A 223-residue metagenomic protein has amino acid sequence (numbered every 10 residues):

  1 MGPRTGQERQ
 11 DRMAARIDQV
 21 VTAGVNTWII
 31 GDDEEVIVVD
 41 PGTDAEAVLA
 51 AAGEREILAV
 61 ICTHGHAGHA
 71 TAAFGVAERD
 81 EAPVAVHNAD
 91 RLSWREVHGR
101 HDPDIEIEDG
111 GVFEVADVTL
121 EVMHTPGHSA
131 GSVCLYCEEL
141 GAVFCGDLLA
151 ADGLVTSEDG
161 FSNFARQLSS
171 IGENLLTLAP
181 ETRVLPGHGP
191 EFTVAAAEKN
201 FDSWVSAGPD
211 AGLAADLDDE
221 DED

Functional and structural regions predicted by a protein language model:
R4-R55, C134-G146: Conserved beta-strand hairpin/beta-sheet module of binuclear metal-dependent hydrolase folds, prominently
D18, N26-W28, I105, G110-G111 (+2 more regions): Residue-level detector of beta-strand structural context in well-folded domains
D18-V20, D102-D104, H124-P126: Short Gly/Pro-enriched turn/cap motifs at secondary-structure boundaries
T22-A23, T43-T119, N200-A207, A211-G212: Active-site HxH/HxHxD metal-binding segment of metal-dependent hydrolases
I29-G31, G110-C137: Core dinuclear metal-dependent hydrolase active-site scaffold
V36, H124, A130-D223: Metallo-beta-lactamase
V39-P41, L58-H66, V84-N88, H124-G127 (+2 more regions): Active-site neighborhood of phospho(di)ester-bond hydrolases with catalytic His/Asp-centered motifs
